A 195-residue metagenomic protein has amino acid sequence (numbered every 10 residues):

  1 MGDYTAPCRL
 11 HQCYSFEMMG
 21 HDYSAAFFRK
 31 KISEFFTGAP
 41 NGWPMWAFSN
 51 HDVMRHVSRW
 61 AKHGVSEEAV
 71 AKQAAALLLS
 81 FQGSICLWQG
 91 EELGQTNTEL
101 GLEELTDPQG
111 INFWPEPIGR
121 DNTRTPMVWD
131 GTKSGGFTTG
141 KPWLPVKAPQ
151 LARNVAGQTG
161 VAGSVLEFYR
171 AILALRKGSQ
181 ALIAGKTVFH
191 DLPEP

Functional and structural regions predicted by a protein language model:
Y4-T5, R9-S15, Y23, K30-K31 (+3 more regions): Loop/helix patches that line or flank the sugar-binding groove of alpha-linked glycan CAZymes
F28, E34-T37: An active-site-proximal structural segment forming one wall of the substrate-binding cleft that immediately precedes
P40: Short, small/polar residue-rich loop motifs at catalytic or cofactor-binding pockets
W60-K62: Surface-exposed cleft-lining segments at the edges of enzyme active sites
